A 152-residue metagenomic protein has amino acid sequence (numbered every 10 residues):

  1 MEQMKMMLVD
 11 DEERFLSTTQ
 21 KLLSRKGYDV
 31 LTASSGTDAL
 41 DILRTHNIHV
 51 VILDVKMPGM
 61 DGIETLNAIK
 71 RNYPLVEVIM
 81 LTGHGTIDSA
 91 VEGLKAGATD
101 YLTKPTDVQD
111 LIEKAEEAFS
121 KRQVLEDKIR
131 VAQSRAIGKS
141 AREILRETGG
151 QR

Functional and structural regions predicted by a protein language model:
M4, S34-D38, D61-E64: Acidic catalytic/metal-coordinating carboxylates
E13-L31: Two-component/phosphorelay signaling modules centered on CheY-like receiver
D41, I63-P74: Short amphipathic alpha-helix used as the core "switch/output" element in two-component signaling
M57: Receiver (REC) domain active-site loop signature in two-component systems and cognate sites in sensor histidine kinases
T106-E116: C-terminal output helix
K121-R152: CheY-like receiver
